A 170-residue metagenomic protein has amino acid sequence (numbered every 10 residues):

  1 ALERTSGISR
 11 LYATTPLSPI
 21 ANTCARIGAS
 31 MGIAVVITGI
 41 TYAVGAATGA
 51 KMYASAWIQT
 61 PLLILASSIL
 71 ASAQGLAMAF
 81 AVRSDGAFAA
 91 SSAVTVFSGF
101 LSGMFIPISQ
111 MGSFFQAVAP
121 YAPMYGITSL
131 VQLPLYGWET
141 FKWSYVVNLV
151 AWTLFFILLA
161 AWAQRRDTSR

Functional and structural regions predicted by a protein language model:
A1-L17: Transmembrane helix boundary and interhelical loop/hinge segments in multi-pass membrane proteins
E3-G7, A73, A77, A81 (+2 more regions): Membrane-spanning helices that line or support transport/gating and their immediate boundary helices in channels
T5, I20-G28, I58, M111 (+2 more regions): Alpha-helical membrane-protein architecture signal
A13, L17, T48, V82 (+1 more regions): Short helix-loop-helix connector
P19-V96, W138-V150, F155-L158: Alpha-helical transmembrane segments and their short interhelical loops
K51, S102-F156, S169: Membrane-interfacial helix-loop-helix junctions in multi-pass membrane proteins
Q164-R170: Short cytosolic juxtamembrane segments of multi-pass membrane proteins
